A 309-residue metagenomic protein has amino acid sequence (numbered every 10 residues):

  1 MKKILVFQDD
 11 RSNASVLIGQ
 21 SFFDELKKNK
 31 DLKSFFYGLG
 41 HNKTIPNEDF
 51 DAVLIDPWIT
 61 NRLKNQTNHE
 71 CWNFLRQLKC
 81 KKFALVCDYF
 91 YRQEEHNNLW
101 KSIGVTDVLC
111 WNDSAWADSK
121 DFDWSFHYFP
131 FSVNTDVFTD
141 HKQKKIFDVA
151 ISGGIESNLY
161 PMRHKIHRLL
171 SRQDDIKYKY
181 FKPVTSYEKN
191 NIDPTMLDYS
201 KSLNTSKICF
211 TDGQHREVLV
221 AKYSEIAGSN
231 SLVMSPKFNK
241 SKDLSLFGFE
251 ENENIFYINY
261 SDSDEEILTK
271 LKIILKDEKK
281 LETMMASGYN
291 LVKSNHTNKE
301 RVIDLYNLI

Functional and structural regions predicted by a protein language model:
M1-E251, N298-K299, I303: Nucleotide-sugar donor-binding catalytic core of glycosyltransferases
E188-N191, H215, F256, D277 (+1 more regions): Generic anion/oxyanion-binding catalytic loop in active/binding sites
F238, Y260-D262: Short loop segments at secondary-structure junctions
E250-Y260, I273: A short acidic/histidine/glycine-rich donor-binding loop in glycosyltransferase catalytic cores
D262-K280: C-terminal "capping" alpha-helix adjacent to the active site of nucleotide-linked donor transferases in cell-envelope
L275-N307: A charged, aromatic-enriched C-terminal amphipathic alpha-helix characteristic of glycosyltransferases across folds
